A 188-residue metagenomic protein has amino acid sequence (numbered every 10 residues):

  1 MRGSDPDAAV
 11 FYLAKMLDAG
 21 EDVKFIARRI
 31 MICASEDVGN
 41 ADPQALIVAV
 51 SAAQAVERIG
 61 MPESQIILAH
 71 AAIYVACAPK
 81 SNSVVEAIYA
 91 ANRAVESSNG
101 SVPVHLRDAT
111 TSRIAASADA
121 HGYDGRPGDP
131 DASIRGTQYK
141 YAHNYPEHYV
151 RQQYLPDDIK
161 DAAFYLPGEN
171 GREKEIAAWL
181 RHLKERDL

Functional and structural regions predicted by a protein language model:
R2-E147, L155-L188: Terminal-proximal interaction/regulatory segments of ATP-powered molecular machines
